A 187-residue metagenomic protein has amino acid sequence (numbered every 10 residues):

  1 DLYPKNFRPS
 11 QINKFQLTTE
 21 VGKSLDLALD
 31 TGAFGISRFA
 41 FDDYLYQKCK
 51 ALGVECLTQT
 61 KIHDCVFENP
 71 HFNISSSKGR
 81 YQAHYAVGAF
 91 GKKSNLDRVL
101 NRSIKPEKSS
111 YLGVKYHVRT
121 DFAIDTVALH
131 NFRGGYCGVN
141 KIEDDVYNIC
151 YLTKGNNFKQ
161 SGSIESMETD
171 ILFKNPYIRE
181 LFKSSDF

Functional and structural regions predicted by a protein language model:
L2-K48, L52, F67: A conserved beta-strand/loop capping segment in the N-terminal third of enzymes that catalyze redox or closely related
S10, F182-F187: Short catalytic/ligand-gating loop segments at beta-alpha or beta-beta junctions within enzyme catalytic domains
K48-S184: Predominantly flavin-linked oxidoreductase catalytic cores and closely associated redox partners
